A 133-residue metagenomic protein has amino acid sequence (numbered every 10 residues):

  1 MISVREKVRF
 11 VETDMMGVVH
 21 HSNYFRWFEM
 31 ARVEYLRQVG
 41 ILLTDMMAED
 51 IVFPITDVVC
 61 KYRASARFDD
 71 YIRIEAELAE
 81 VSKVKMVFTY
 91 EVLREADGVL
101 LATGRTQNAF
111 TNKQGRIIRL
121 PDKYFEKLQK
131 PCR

Functional and structural regions predicted by a protein language model:
M1-I55, K113-R133: Hot-dog-fold acyl-thioester-processing enzymes
I2-V4, R37, R67-F68, A79-R133: HotDog/MaoC-like acyl-thioester-processing domains
R9, Y62, D97-V99: Short, flexible, glycine/charge-rich loop motifs used to bind or transfer phosphoryl groups or to couple energy/partner
D14-M16, V59, L93: Intrinsically disordered, low-complexity regions of eukaryotic proteins
Y35-V81, K85-M86: Hydrophobic beta-strand-centered segment that forms part of the acyl-chain substrate-binding groove
